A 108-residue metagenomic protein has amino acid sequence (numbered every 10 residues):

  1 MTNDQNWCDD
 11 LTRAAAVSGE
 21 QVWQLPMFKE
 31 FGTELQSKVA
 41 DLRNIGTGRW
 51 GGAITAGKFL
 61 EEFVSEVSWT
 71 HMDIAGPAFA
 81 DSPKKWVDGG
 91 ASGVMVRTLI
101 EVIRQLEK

Functional and structural regions predicted by a protein language model:
M1-K108: A generic structural signal for tightly packed, nonpolar segments enriched in small/aliphatic residues
